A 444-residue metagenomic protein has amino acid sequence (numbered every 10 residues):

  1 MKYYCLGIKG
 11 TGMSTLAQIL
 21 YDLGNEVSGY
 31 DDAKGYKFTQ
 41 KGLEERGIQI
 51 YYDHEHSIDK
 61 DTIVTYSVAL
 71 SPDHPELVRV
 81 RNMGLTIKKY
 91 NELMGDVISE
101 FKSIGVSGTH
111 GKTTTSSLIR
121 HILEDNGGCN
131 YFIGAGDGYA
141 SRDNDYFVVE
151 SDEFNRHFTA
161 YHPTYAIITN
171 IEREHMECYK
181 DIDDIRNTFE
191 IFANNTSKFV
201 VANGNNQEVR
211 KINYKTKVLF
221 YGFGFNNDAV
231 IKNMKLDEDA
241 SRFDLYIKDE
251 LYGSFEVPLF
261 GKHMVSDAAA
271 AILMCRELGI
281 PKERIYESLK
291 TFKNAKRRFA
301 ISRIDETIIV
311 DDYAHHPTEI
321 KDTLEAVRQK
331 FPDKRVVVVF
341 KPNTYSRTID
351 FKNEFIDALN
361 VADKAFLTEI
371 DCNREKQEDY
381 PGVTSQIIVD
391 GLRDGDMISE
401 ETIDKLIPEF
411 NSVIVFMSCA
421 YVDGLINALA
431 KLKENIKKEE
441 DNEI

Functional and structural regions predicted by a protein language model:
M1-G105, R120, N226, V230 (+2 more regions): Short, basic phosphate-binding NTP loop
M1-G35, R46-Q49, V64, L85 (+4 more regions): ATP-dependent carboxylate-amine ligase
L6, K41-L43, T62, S67 (+2 more regions): Adenine nucleotide phosphate-binding catalytic loops in nucleotide-utilizing enzymes
I19, L23-N25, P72-K217, A269-I272 (+1 more regions): Phosphate-binding loop of NTP-binding sites
V27-D31, I50-Y51, V64-Y66, C129-G134 (+5 more regions): Short, hydrophobic beta-strand segments that form beta-sheet elements in well-ordered domains
K34-T39, I58-K60, S71-H74, Y139-A140 (+5 more regions): Short, charged/polar "capping" segments at the starts of alpha-helices and the immediately preceding loops
E44-I50, I63, G84-L85, D143-V149 (+4 more regions): Active-site regions of enzymes building and remodeling cell-envelope glycoconjugates
H54-K60, T159, T402-F410: Short amphipathic alpha-helix with an adjacent loop that forms part of the alpha/beta core around
